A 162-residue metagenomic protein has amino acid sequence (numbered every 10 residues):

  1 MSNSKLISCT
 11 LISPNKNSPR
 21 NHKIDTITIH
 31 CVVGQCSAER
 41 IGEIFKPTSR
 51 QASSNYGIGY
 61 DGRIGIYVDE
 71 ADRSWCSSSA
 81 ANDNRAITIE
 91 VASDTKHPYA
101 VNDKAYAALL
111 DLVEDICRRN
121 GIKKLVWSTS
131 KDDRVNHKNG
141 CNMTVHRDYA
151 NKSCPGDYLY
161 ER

Functional and structural regions predicted by a protein language model:
M1-D83: N-terminal catalytic cores of peptidoglycan-degrading enzymes
M1-L11, K16-N21, T95-R162: Basic/polar, cationic surfaces and motifs that engage anionic cell-wall and phosphate/carboxylate ligands
T26, A86-T88, N142-T144: Structural preference for beta-strand elements that scaffold enzyme active sites
V33, V91-S93, R147: Short, small-residue-rich loop/turn micro-motifs
I58-G62, A86-T88, R118-K123: Short C-terminal domain-edge/linker segments immediately following a structured domain
N84-T95: Glycine-rich, often proline-containing surface loops adjacent to acidic residues and nearby aromatics that form
